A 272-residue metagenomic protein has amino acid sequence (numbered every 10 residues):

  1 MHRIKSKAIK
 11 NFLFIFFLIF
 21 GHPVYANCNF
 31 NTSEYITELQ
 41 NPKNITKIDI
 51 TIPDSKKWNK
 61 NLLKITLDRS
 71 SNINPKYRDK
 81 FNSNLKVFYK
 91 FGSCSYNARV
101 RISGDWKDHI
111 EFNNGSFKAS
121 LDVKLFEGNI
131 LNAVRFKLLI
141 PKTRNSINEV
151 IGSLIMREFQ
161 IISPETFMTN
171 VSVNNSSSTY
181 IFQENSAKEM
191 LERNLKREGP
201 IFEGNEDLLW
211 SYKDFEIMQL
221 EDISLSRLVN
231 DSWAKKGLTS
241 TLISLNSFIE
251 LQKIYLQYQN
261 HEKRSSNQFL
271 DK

Functional and structural regions predicted by a protein language model:
H2-F12: Bacterial N-terminal signal peptides that target proteins for export
N11-G21: Bacterial N-terminal signal peptides
V24, E158, F167-M168, Q268-L270: Composition- and surface-driven signal marking solvent-exposed, interaction-prone regions in large proteins
A26-N97: Regulatory N- and C-terminal appendages and interdomain linkers associated with kinase/kinase-like NTP transferase
E34, I147, I151, F167 (+2 more regions): Extracytoplasmic/secreted proteins, especially bacterial periplasmic and envelope-associated proteins
P42, Y77, G115, R144-N148 (+2 more regions): Extracytoplasmic/periplasmic, Sec-exported soluble proteins
F88-L220: Conserved ATP-binding subdomain of kinase catalytic cores across diverse folds
A187-K272: ATP-dependent phospho-/nucleotidyl transfer catalytic cores
